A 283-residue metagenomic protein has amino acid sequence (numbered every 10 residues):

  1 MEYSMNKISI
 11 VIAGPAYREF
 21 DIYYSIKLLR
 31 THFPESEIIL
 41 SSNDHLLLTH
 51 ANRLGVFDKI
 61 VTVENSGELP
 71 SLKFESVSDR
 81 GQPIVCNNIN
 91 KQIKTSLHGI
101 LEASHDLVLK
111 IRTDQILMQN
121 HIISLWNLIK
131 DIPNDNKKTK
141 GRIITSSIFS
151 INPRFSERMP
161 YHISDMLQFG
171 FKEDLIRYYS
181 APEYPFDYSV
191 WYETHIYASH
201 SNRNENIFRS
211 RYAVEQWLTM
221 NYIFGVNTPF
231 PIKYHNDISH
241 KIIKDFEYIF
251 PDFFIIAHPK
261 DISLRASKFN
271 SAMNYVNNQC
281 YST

Functional and structural regions predicted by a protein language model:
M1-D21: N-proximal low-complexity "stem/linker" segments adjacent to membrane-targeting elements
N6-I8, R30-L40, D58: Short loop->beta transition adjacent to catalytic acidic/histidine clusters or analogous donor-positioning motifs
G14-D21, N87-T95, S210-V214: Soluble or luminal CAZymes and related metallo-dependent hydrolases
Y17-H32: Short, well-formed alpha-helical segments that are part of the catalytic scaffolds of diverse glycosyltransferases
S41-E102: Active-site-proximal specificity loops/subdomain of glycosyltransferases
V108: Short aromatic/hydrophobic "clamp" motif used to bind/position activated sugar donors
I111-R112: Active-site acidic Asp-centered loop
L117-S124, I129-S282: Catalytic core and acceptor-binding pocket of nucleotide-sugar-dependent glycosyltransferases
